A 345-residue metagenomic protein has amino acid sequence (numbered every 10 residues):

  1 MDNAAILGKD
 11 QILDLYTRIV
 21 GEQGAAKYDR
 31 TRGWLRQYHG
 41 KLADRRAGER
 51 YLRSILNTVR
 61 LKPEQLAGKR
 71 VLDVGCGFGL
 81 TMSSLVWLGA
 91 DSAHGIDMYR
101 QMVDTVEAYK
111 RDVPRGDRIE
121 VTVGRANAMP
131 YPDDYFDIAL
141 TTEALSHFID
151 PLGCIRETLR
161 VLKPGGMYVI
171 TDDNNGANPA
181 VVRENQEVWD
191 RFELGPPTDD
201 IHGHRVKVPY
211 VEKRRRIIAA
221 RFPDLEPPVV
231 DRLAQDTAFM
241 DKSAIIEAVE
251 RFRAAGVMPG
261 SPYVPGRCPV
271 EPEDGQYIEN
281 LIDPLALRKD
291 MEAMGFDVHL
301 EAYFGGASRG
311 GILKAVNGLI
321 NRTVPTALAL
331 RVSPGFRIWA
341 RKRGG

Functional and structural regions predicted by a protein language model:
M1-Q65, S84: Conserved class I S-adenosyl-L-methionine
K69-G77: Conserved class I S-adenosyl-L-methionine
L80-A128: Class I SAM-dependent methyltransferase SAM/SAH-binding core
N127-I138: A short acidic, Gly/Pro-enriched loop at the edge of an enzyme's catalytic core that lines a small-molecule cofactor
I138-I149: A short SAM/SAH-binding and catalytic strip from SAM-dependent methyltransferases
L152-P164: A short glycine-rich, Lys/Arg-flanked "PGG" loop and its adjoining helix->strand segment in the class I
V169-R253: Conserved class I S-adenosyl-L-methionine
I218-G345: A C-terminal cap/extension of S-adenosyl-L-methionine-dependent methyltransferases that defines the acceptor-substrate
